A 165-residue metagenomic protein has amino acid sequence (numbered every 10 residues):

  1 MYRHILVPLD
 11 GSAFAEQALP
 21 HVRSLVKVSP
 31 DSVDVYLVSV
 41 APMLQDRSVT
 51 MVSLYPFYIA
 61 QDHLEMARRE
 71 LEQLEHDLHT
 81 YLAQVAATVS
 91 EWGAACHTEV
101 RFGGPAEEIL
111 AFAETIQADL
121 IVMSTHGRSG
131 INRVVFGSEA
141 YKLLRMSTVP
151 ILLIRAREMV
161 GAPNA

Functional and structural regions predicted by a protein language model:
M1-L64: Small/aliphatic-rich secondary-structure junction motif
V7, V35-L37, Y81-L82, V89 (+4 more regions): Short, structured motif recognition centered on aromatic/hydrophobic residues
F14, S24, P30, M43-Q45 (+3 more regions): Structural beta-alpha unit
Q17, E108, G130: Phosphate- and divalent-cation-binding pockets in alpha/beta enzyme and binding domains that engage nucleotide-derived
V40, H126, A156-E158: Short, ordered loop/turn segments at secondary-structure junctions
Q61-Q73: Short glycine/proline- and acidic residue-enriched helix-loop micro-motifs that form flexible lids or anion-recognition
S124-K142, V160-A165: Glycine-rich, Arg-bearing micro-motifs that act as flexible, cationic patches
